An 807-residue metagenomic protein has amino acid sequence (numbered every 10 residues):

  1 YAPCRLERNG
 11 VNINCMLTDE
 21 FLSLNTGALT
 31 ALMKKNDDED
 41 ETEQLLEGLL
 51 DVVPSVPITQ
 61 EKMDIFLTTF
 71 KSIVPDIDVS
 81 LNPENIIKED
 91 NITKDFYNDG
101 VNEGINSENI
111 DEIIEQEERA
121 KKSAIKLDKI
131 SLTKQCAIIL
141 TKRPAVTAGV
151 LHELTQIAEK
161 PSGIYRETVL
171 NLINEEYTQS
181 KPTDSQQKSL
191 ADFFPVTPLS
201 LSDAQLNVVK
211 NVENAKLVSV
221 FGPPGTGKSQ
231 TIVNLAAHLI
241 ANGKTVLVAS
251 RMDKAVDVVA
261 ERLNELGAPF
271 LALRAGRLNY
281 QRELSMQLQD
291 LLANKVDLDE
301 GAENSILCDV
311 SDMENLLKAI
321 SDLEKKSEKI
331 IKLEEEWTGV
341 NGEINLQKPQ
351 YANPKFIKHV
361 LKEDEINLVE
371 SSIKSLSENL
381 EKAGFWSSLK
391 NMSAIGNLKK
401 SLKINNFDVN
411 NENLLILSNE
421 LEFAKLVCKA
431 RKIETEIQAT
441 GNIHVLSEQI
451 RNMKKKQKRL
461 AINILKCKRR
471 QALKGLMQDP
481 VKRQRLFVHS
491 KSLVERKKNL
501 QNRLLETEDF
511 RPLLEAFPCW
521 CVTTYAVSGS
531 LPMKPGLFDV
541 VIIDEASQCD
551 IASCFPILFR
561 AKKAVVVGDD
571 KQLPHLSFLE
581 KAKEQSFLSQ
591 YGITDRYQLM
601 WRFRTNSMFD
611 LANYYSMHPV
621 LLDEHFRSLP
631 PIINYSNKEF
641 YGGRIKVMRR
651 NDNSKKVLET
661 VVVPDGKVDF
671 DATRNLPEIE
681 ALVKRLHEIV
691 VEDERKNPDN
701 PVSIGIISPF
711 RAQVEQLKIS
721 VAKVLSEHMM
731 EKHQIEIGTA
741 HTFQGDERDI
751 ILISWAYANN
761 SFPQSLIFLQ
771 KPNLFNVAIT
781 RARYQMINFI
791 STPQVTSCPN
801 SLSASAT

Functional and structural regions predicted by a protein language model:
Y1-N9, F270, R277-R282, D290-R451: Charged C-terminal transducer/switch regions of large nucleotide-driven machines
Y1-P198, D290-G301, K325, K332 (+6 more regions): Accessory, charged alpha-helical segments in nucleic-acid-processing enzymes
D76-N98, N102-D203, E334, A394-L537: Conserved helicase NTPase catalytic core signature
S80-N85, N91, S185-L298, K358-D364 (+4 more regions): ASCE P-loop NTPase helicase motor core
I113, A275, I433, M453 (+2 more regions): Hydrophobic residues at beta-strand termini and immediately following loops that shape nucleotide-binding pockets
P198, V246-A249, A302-A319, L323-K326 (+6 more regions): Hydrophobic alpha-helical scaffolding
L266, I330-Q347, Y351-P354, K358-L361 (+6 more regions): Hydrophobic stripe of amphipathic alpha-helices that form coiled-coil interfaces
R511-P512, Y525-V540, S547-T807: Conserved helicase motor core of SF1/SF2 NTP-dependent helicases
